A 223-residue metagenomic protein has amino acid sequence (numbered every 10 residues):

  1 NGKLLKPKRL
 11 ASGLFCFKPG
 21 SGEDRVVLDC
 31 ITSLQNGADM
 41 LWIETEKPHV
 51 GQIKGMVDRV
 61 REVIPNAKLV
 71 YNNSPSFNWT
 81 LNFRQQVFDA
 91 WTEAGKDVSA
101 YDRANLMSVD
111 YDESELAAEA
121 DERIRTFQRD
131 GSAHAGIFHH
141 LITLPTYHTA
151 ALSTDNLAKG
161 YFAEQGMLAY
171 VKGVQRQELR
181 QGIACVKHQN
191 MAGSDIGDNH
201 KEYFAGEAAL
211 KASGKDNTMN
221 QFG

Functional and structural regions predicted by a protein language model:
N1-L141, D155, K159, K201-G223: Alpha/beta enzyme core
S12-L14, A38-L41, G166, Y170 (+1 more regions): Generic secretory/membrane-interface signal
T80, H148-T149: A SIS-like phosphosugar-recognition module
I142-T146: Short acidic/histidine-rich active-site segments
A150-M167: C-terminal helical cap(s) of enzyme catalytic domains, especially alpha/beta-barrels
L168-G223: N-terminal charge/polar-biased segments
